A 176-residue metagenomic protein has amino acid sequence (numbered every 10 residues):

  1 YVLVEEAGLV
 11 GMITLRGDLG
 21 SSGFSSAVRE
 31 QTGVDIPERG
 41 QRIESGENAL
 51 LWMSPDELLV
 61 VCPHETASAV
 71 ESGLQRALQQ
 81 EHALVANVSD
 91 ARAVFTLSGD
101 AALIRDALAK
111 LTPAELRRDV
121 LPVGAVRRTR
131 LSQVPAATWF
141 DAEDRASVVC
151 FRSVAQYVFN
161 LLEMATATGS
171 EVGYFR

Functional and structural regions predicted by a protein language model:
Y1-R176: Basic, glycine/lysine-rich polyanion-binding surfaces/domains
